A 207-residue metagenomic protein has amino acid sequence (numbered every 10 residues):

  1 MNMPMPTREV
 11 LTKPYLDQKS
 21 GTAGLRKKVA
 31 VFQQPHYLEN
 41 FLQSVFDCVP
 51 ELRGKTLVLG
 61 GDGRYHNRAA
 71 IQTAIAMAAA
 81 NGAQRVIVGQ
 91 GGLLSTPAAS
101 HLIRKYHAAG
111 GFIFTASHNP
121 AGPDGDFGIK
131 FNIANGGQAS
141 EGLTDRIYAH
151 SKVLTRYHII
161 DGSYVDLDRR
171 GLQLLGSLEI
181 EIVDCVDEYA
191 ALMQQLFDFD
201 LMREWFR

Functional and structural regions predicted by a protein language model:
M1-L42: Positively charged, low-complexity intrinsically disordered leader regions
P6-Y15, H36, G125-R207: Gly/Ser/Thr-enriched, mixed-charge loops and adjacent short helices that form phosphate/oxyanion-binding elements
A23-L25, A99, I147, M193: Bulky hydrophobic/aromatic "packing anchor" residues in well-ordered structure
L25, A30, G60-R64, A134 (+1 more regions): Short strand-loop junctions, especially beta-strand C-caps/beta-turns that link beta-sheets to coils or alpha-helices
Q33-F46, H66-N67, S95, E181-L192: Phosphate/oxyanion-binding active-site loops and adjacent basic polyanion-contact surfaces
F41-L57, L196-F206: Glycine-rich phosphate/diphosphate-binding loops that line cofactor/substrate pockets in enzymes
S44-C48, M77, L102, H150 (+2 more regions): Generic, well-ordered alpha-helical scaffold segments in large soluble proteins
L52-Q138: Ferredoxin-reductase
